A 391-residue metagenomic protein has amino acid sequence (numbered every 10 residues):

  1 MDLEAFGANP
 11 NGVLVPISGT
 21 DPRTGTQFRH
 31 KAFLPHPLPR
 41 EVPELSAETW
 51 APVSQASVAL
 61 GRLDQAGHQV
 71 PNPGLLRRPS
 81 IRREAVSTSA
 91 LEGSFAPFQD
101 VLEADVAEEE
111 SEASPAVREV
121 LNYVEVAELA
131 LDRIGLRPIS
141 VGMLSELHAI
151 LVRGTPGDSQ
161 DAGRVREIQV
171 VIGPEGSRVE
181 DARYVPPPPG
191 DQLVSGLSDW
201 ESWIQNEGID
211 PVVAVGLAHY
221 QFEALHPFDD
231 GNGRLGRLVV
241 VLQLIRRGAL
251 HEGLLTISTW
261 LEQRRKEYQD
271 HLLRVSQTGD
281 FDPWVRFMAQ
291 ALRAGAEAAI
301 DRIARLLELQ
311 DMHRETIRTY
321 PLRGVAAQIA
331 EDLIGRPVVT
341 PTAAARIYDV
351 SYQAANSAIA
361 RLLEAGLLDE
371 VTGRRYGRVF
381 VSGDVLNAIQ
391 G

Functional and structural regions predicted by a protein language model:
M1-G391: FIC/Doc superfamily catalytic core
